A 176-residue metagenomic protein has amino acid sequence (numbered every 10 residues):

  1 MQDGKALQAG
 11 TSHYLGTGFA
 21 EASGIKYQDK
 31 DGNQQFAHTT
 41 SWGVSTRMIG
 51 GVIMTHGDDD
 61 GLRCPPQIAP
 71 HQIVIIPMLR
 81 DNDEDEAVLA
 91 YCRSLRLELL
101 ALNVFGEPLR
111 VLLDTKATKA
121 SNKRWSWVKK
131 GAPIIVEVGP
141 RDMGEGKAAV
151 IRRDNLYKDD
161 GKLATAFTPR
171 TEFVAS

Functional and structural regions predicted by a protein language model:
M1-S176: NTP/phosphate- and nucleic-acid-binding module
